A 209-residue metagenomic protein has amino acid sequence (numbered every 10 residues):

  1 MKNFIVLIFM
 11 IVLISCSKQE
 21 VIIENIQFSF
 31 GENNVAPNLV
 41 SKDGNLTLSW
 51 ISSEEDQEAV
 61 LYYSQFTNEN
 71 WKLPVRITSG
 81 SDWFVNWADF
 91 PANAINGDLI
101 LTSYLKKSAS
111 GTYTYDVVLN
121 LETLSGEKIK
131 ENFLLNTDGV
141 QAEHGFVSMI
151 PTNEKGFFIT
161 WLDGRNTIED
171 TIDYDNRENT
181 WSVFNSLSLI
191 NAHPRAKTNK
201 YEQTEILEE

Functional and structural regions predicted by a protein language model:
F4-L13: Sec-dependent N-terminal signal peptides
C16-E209: Extracellular, repeat-based ectodomains that mediate carbohydrate processing or recognition
